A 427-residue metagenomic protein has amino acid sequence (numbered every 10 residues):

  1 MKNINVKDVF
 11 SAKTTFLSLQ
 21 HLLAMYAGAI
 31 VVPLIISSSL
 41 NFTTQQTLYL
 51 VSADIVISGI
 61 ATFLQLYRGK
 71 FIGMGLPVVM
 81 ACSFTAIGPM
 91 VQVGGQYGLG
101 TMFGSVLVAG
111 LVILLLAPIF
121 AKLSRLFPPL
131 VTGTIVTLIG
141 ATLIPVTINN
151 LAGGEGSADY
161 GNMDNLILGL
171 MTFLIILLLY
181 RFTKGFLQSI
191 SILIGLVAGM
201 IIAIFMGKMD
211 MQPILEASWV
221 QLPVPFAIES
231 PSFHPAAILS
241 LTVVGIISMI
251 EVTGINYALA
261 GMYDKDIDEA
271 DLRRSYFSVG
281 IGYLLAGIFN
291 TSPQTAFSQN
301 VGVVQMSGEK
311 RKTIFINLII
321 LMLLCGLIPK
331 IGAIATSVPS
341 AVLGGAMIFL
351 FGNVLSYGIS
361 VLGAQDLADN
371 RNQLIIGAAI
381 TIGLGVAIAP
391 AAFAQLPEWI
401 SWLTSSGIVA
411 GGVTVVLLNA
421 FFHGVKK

Functional and structural regions predicted by a protein language model:
M1-V78, T85-G95: N-terminal signal-anchor module of multipass membrane proteins
K2-N3, S37-G73, S240-K312: Membrane-embedded helical hairpins/re-entrant loop segments and their flanking transmembrane helices within multi-pass
N3, V9, I60-F71, V112-R125 (+5 more regions): C-terminal ends of transmembrane helices
T15-M25, A29, G161-F173, I190-S191 (+3 more regions): Hydrophobic, membrane-embedded alpha-helices of multi-pass small-molecule transporters
A29-P33, S37, T172-F182, I190-L193 (+4 more regions): Juxtamembrane interface elements at the cytosolic ends of transmembrane helices in multi-pass membrane proteins
Y49, F71-F84, R125-T134, L187-L193 (+3 more regions): Short, non-helical or kinked segments that cap or interrupt transmembrane helices
V91-G94, Y180, N300-I314, L321-C325: Interfacial segments of multi-pass membrane proteins
V93-D210, I319, L324-K427: Membrane-embedded alpha-helical modules
